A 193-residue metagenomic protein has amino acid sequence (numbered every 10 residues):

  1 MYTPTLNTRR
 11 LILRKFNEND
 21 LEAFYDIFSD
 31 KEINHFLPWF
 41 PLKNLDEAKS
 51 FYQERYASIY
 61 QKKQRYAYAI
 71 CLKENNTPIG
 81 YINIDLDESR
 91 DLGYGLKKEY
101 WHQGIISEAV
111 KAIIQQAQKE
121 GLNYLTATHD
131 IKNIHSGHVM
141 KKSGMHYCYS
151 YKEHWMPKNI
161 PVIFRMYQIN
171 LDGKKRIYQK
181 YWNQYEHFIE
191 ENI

Functional and structural regions predicted by a protein language model:
M1, E54-R55: A generic local structural motif
M1-H35, A69-I193: Acyl-donor (CoA/ACP) binding surface of acyl/acetyltransferases
E32-E54: Conserved GNAT-fold acetyl-CoA-binding loop/helix
N44-D46, I59, N159: A short hydrophobic/aromatic micro-motif that marks alpha-helical segments and, especially, helix-coil
R55-A69: A short helix-loop-beta-strand connector motif used in the catalytic cores of GNAT acetyltransferases and, in some
